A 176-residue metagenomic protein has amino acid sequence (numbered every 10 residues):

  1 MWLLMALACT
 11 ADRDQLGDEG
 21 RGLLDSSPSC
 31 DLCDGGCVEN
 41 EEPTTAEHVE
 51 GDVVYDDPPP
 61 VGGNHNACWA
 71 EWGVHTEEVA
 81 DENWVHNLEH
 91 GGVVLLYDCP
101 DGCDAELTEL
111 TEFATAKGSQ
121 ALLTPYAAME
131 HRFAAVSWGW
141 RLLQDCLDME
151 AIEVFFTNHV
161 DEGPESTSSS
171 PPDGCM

Functional and structural regions predicted by a protein language model:
M1, M5-S26: Ser/Thr-rich, Pro/Gly/Ala-heavy low-complexity intrinsically disordered linkers and tails of secreted extracellular
W2, E47-H48, L88, A116 (+1 more regions): A generic structural signal for short, non-catalytic loop/turn and secondary-structure boundary residues
A8-T10, S29-V38, A67-W69, P100-D104 (+2 more regions): Sequence contexts marking disulfide-bonded cysteines in secreted/extracellular proteins
G22-W84: Surface-exposed, low-hydrophobicity interaction/linker segments
L23, S27, V38, D104-A116 (+2 more regions): Surface-exposed flexible segments
G51, G91-V93, H131: A generic secondary-structure signal marking the coil-to-beta-strand transition
E77-A116: Mid-length scaffold segments of soluble, non-membrane domains
A116-M176: Helix-rich interaction surfaces within compact, conserved domain-sized segments that mediate assembly or partner
